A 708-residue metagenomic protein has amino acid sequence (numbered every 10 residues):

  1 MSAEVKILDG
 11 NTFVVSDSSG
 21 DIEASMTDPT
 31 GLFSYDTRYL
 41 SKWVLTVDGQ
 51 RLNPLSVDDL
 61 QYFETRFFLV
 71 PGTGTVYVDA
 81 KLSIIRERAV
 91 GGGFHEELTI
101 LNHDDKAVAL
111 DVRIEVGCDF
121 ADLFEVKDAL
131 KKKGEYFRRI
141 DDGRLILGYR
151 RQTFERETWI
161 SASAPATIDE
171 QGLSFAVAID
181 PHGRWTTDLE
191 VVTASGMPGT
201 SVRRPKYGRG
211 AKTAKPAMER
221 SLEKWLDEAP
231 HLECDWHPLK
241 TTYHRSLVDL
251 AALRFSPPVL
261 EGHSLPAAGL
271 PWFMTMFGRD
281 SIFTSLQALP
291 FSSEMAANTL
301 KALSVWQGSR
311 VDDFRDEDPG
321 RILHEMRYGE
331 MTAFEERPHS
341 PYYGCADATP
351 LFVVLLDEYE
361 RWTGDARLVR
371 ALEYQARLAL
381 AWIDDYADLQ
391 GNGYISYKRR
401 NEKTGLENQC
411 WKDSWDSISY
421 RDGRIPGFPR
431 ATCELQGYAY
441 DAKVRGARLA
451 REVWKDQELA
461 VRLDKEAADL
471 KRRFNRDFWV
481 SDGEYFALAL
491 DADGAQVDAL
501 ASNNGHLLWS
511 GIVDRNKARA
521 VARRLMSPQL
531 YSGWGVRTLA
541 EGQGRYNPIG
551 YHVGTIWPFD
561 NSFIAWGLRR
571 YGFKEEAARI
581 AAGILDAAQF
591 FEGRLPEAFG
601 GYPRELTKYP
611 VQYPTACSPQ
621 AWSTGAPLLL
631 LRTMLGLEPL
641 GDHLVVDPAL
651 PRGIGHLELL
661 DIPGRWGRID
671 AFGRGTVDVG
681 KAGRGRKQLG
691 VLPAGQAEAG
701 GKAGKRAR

Functional and structural regions predicted by a protein language model:
M1-K81, V90-G93, D105-A107, C118-E125 (+6 more regions): An extended acidic
E64, F68-P71, P230-M276, K301-R337 (+9 more regions): Extended glycan-interaction surfaces of carbohydrate-active proteins
V76-E87, K133-E135, T167-D169, P319-T349 (+1 more regions): Aromatic/His-enriched, Gly/Pro-containing loop or helix-boundary segments that lie immediately adjacent to catalytic
G93-H95, N102-T275, A366-E373, R377-D388 (+3 more regions): Acidic/polar, glycine-enriched structural segments that form the non-catalytic walls/loops of the carbohydrate-binding
K240-A251, S293-S304, L323, V353 (+7 more regions): Hydrophobic core segments within long, regular secondary-structure runs in both alpha- and beta-rich folds
D280-V311, N503-R515, N561-I584: Alpha-helical support elements that line or immediately flank enzyme active sites and cofactor-binding pockets
T432-K471, T555-E592: Extended amphipathic alpha-helical segments enriched in small hydrophobics
A616-I654: Catalytic cores of secreted or luminal carbohydrate-active enzymes
